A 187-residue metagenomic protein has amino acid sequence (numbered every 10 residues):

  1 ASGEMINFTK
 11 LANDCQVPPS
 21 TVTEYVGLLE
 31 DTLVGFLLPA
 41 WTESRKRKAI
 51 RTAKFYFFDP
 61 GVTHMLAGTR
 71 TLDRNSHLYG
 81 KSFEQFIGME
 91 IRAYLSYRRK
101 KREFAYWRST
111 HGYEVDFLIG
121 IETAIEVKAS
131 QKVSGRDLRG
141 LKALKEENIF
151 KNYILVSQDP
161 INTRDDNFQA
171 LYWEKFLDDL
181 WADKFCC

Functional and structural regions predicted by a protein language model:
A1-T123: Accessory nucleic acid-recognition modules appended to NTPase machines
D59, Y113-E114, R136-R139, E147 (+1 more regions): Nucleic-acid endonuclease domains
R108, L155-S157: Short beta-strand/turn micro-motifs composed of small residues that flank or help shape donor/cofactor-binding pockets
E114-V115, V133-R136, I161-D165: Short active-site-adjacent structural elements
G120-V133: Active-site ExK catalytic segment of metal-dependent nucleases
A124, I154-L155: Structural beta-sheet core signal
S130, G135-I149, Y153: Short, charged, amphipathic alpha-helix that recurs within catalytic cores of restriction-modification and other
P160-C187: Domain-level recognition of nuclease-like catalytic cores that cleave nucleotide substrates
